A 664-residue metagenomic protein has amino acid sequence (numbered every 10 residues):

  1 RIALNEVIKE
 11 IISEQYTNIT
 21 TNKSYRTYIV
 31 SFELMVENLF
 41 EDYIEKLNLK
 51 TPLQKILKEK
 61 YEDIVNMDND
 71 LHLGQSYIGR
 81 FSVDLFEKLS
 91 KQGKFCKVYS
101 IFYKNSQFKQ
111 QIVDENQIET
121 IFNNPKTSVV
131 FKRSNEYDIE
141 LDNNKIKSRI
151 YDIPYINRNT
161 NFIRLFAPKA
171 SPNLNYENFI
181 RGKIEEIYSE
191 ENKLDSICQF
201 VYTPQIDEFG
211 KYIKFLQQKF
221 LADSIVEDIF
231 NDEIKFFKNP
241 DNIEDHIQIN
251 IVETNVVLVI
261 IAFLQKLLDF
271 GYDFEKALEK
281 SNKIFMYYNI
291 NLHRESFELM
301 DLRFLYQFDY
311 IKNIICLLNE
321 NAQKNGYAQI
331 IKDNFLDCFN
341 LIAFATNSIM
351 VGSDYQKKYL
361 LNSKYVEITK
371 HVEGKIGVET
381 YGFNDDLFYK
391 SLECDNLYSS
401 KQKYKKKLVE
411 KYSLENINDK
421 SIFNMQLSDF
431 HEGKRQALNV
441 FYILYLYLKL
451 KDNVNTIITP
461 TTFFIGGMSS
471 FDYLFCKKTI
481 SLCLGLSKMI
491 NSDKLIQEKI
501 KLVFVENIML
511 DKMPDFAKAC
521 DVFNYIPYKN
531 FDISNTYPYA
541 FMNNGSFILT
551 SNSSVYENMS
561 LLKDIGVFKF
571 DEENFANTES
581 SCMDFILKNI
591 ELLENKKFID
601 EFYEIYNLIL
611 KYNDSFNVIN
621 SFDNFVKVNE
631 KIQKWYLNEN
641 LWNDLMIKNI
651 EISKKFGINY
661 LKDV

Functional and structural regions predicted by a protein language model:
R1-V664: A conserved ligand/cofactor-binding region detector
